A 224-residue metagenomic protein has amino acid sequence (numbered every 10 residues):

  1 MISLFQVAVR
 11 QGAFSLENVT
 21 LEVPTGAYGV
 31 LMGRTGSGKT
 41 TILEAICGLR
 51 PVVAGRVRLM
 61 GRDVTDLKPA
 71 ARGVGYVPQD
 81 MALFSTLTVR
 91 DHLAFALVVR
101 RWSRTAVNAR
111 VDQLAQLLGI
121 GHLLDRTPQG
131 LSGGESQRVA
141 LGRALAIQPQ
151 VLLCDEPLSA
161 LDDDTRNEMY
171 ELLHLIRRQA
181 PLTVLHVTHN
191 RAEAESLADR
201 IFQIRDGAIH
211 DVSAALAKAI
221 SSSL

Functional and structural regions predicted by a protein language model:
C47: Helix-to-loop junction immediately C-terminal to a conserved catalytic motif
D63-Y76, V99, R104: ABC ATPase NBD coupling module
T105-L123, H174-L175: Conserved ABC ATPase "signature" region
T127-L131, E135: Conserved ABC ATPase signature
A146-Q150: A short, proline-enriched helix->beta-strand linker immediately N-terminal to the Walker B motif in ABC-type P-loop
L152-E156: Catalytic Walker B motif of ABC-type/P-loop ATPase nucleotide-binding domains
P181-V187: Conserved H-loop
